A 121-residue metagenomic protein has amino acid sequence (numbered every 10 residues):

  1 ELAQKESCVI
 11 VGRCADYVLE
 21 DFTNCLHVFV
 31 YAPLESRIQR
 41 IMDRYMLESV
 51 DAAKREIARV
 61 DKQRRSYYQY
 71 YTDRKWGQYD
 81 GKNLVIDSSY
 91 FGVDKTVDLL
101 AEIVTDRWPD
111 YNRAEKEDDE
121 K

Functional and structural regions predicted by a protein language model:
E1-L2, D94: Gly/lys/ser-thr-rich phosphate-binding loops in alpha/beta enzymes that coordinate phosphoanhydride or phosphate groups
L2-Y45: ATP-dependent NMP and nucleoside kinases share a basic, alpha-helical "lid"
I10, E48-D51, R64, D110-N112: Short, structured loop/turn "capping" segments at alpha-beta junctions
Y45, G77, R113: Surface-exposed, interaction-prone regions with an acidic/low-complexity signature
S49-D94: Small-molecule kinase domains that catalyze NTP-dependent phosphoryl transfer to phosphate-bearing small molecules
V93-A101: Short, amphipathic alpha-helical "lid/cap" segments that border enzyme active or binding sites
R107-K121: C-terminal helical "lid" subdomain and adjoining coupling/linker elements of P-loop NTPases
